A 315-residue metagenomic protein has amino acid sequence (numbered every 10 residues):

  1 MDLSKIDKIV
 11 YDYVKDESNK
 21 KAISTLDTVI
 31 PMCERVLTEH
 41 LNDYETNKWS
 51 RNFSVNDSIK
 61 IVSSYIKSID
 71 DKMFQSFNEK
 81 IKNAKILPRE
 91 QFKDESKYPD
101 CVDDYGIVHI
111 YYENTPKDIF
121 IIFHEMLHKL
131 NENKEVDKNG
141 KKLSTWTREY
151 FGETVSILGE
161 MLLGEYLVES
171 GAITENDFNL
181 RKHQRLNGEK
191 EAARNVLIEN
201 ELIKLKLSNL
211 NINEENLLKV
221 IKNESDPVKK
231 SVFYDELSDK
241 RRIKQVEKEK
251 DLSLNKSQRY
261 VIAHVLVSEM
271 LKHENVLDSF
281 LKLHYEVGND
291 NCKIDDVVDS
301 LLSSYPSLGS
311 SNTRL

Functional and structural regions predicted by a protein language model:
M1-I107, V298, Y305: Contiguous, non-catalytic segments that form substrate-binding/exosite surfaces or channel walls
D2-T25, C33-L41, I212-L315: C-terminal, non-catalytic "cap/extension" segments appended to globular domains
Y13-K20, I69-K72, N133-L143, E165-F178 (+2 more regions): Inter-helical turn/loop segments and adjacent helix faces that build the functional surface of alpha-helical bundle
K15, D43-W49, D103-T115, N133-T147 (+2 more regions): Glycine- and acidic
S96-Y105, H124-D137, V232-I243: Active-site-adjacent bridging/hinge elements
I110-V136, E153-S156: Active-site recognition of the HExxH zinc-binding catalytic motif
E135, K142-N187, A263, V297: Post-HExxH zinc-binding segment in Zn-dependent metallohydrolases
E165-D251: Long, amphipathic alpha-helical stalk/connector segments used for oligomerization, subunit docking, or mechanical
